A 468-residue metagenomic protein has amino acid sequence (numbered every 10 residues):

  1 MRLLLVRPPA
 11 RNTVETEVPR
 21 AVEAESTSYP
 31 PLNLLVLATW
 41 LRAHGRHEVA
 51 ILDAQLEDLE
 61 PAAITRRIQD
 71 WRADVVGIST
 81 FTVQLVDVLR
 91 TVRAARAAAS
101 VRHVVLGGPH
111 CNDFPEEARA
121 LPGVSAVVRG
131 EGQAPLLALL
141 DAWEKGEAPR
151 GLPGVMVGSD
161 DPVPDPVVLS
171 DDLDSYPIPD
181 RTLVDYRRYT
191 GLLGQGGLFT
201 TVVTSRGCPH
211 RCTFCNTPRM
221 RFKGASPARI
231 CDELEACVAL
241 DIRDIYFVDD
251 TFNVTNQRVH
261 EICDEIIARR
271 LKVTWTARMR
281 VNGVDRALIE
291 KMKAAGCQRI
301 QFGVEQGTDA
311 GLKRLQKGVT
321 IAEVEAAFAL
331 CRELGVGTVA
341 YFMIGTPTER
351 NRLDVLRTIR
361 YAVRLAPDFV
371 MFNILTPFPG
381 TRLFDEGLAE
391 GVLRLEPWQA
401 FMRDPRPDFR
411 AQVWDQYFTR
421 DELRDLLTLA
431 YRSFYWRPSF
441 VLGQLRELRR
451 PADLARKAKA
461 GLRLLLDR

Functional and structural regions predicted by a protein language model:
M1-A239: Acidic, low-complexity intrinsically disordered segments
R2-L5, N12, R46-E48, T65 (+7 more regions): Radical SAM enzyme core and accessory elements
L37-A50, A99, L240, R269 (+3 more regions): A structural motif corresponding to the C-terminal end of an alpha-helix and its immediate exit/capping segment
H47, D74, R243-I245, Q298 (+1 more regions): Short acidic/polar active-site loop segments enriched in Thr and Asp
R72, G123, G296, G335-G337 (+1 more regions): Residue-level detector of structured alpha->beta connecting loops
P115-A120, L288, E349-R364: Catalytic cores of alpha/beta
D174, I178-T348, R360: Radical SAM [4Fe-4S] cluster-binding motif and immediate context
